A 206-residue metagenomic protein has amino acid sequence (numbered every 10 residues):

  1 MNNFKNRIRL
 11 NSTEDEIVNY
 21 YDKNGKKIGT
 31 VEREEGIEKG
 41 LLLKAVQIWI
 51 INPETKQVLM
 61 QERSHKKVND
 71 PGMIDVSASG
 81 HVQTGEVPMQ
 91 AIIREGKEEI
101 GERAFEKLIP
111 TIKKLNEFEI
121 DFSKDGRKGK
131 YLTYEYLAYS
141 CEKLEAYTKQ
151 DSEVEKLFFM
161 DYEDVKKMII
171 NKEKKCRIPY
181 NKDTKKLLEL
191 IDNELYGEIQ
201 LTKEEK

Functional and structural regions predicted by a protein language model:
M1-S12, L201-K206: Basic/polar N-terminal segments that are highly enriched at the extreme N-terminus, encompassing both cleavable
N6-T55: Acidic, metal-coordinating catalytic segment for phosphate/diphosphate chemistry, firing primarily on the Nudix
E14-E16, K44-V46, A78, L132 (+1 more regions): Residues that flank catalytic or metal-binding motifs in active/ligand-binding sites
K39-G40, N69-D75, F158-F159: A short, polar/proline- and glycine-enriched secondary-structure boundary/capping micro-motif
A45-H81: A glycine-rich, hydrophobic loop/mini-helix early in the fold
M60, S77-K113: The catalytic Nudix box helix
G72, N116-S123, R127-K206: Nudix hydrolase/Nudix homology domain
